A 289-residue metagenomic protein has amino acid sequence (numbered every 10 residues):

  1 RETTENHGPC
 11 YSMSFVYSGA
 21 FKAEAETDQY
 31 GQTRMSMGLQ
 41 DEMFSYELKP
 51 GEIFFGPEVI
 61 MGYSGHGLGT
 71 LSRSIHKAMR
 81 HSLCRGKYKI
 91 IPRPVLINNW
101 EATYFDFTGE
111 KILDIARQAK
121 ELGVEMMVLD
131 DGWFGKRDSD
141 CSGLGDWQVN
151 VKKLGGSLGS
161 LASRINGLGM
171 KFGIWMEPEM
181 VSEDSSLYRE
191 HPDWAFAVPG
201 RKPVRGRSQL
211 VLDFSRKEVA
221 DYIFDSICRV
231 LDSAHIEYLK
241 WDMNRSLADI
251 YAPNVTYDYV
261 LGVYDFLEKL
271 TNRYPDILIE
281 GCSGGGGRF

Functional and structural regions predicted by a protein language model:
R1-M79: N-terminal accessory beta-strand-rich subdomains and adjacent acidic, glycine-rich linkers that precede catalytic cores
S74-M126: An acidic-aromatic substrate-binding cleft motif
G86-I91, G135, F196-P203: Flexible hinge/switch segments at interdomain interfaces of large molecular machines
R93-N99, E125, L129, F172-M176 (+2 more regions): Hydrophobic faces of well-ordered beta-strands that scaffold small-molecule active sites in alpha/beta enzyme cores
L96, S142, V204-R207: Gly-rich Lys/Arg/Thr-decorated short loops/hinges at beta-loop-alpha junctions or inter-strand turns that position
E101, W133-G135, M176-S182, M243-D249 (+1 more regions): Active-site-proximal loop/turn and secondary-structure-junction residues that shape catalytic pockets, frequently
T103-R189, F196, D221-Y222, D258-E268: Aromatic- and glycine-enriched glycan-recognition loops and surfaces that form the carbohydrate-binding subsites
N150-S157, S163-G167, Y188-F289: Active-site neighborhood of glycoside hydrolase catalytic domains
